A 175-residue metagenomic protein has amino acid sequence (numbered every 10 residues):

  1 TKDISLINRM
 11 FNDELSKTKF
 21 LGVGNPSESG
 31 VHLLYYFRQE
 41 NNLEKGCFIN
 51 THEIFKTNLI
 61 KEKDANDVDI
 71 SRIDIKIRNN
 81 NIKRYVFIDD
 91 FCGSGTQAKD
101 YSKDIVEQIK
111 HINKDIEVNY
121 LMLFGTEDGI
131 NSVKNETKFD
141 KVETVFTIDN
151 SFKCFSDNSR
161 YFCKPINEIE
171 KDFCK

Functional and structural regions predicted by a protein language model:
D3, N8-K17, G22-E40, K103-K175: PRPP-dependent phosphoribosyltransferase catalytic core
K19, R84-V86: Structural motif
V31-K83, G93-D100: Short, glycine/charge-rich flexible loops or terminal/linker lids adjacent to PRPP-binding catalytic cores
D89-F91: Active-site metal-binding loops of divalent metal-dependent hydrolases
